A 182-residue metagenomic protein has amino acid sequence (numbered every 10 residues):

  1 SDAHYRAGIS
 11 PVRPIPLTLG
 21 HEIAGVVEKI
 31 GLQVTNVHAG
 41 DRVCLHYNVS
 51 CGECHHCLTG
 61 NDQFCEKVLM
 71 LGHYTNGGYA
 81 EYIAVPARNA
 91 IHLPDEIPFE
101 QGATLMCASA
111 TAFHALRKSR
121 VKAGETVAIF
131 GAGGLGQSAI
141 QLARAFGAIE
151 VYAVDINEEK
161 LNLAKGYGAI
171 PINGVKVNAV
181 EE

Functional and structural regions predicted by a protein language model:
S1-Y5: Cytochrome P450 core scaffold surrounding the K-helix E-X-X-R motif and the conserved "meander" helix-loop region
A7-H55, P94-E96, E100: Glycine-rich beta-strand-centered segment in the early N-terminal region that forms part of a ligand/cofactor-binding
G8, G20, G25, G31 (+7 more regions): Glycine-centered flexibility sites
P11, I23, Q33, S50 (+5 more regions): A generic "binding-loop/recognition-motif" signal
G25-I30, V37-V43, C54-C57, I83 (+5 more regions): Hydrophobic packing within well-folded, soluble alpha/beta domains
C51-F130: NAD(P)H dinucleotide-binding glycine-rich loop of Rossmann-like/cofactor-binding domains, especially the beta1-alpha1
D95-V177: Mid-domain Rossmann-like dinucleotide-binding core that forms the NAD(H)/NADP(H) cofactor-binding site
A179-E182: Conserved amphipathic alpha-helix within the SDR
